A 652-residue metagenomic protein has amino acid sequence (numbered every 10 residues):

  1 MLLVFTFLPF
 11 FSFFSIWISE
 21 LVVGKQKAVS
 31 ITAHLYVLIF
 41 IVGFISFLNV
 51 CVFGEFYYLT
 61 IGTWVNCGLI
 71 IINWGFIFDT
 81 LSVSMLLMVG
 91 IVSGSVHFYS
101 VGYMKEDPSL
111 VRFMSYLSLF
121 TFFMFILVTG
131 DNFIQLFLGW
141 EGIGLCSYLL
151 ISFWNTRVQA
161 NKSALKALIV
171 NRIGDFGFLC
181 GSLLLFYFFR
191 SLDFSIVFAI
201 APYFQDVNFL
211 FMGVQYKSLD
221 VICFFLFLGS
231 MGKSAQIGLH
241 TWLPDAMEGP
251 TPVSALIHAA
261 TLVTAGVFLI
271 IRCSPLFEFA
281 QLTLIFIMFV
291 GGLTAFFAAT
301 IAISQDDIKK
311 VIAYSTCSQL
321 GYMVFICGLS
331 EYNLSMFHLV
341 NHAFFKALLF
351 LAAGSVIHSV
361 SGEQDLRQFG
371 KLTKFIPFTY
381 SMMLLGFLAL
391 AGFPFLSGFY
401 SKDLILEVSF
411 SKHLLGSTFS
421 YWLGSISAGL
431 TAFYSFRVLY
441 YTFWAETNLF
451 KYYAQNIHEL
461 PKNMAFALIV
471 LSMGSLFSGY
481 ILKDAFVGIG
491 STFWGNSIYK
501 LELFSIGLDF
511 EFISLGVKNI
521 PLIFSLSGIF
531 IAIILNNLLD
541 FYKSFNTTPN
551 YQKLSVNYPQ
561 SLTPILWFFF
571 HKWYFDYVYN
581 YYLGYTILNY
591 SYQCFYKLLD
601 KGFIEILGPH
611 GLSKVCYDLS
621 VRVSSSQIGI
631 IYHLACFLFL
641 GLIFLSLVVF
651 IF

Functional and structural regions predicted by a protein language model:
M1, S19-S115, L192-G213, R272-S274 (+1 more regions): Transmembrane helix-loop-helix hairpins at membrane boundaries of multipass inner-membrane proteins
T6-V22, M231, A235: N-terminal signal-anchor/start-transfer transmembrane helix
H34-C51, G174-F186, M383-A391, A467-F486 (+3 more regions): Hydrophobic alpha-helical membrane-insertion segments
V50-I61, C67-T80, G490-I520, L538-F652: Aromatic-capped, Gly/Pro-kinked transmembrane alpha-helices
I71-M88, F211-S230, Y421-A428, S505-I531: Hydrophobic alpha-helical transmembrane segments
G90, G94-L136, L145-N456, L460-N463 (+2 more regions): Hydrophobic transmembrane alpha-helices and their helix-loop junctions in integral membrane proteins
K233, G392-S397, S401-K402, S478-G488 (+2 more regions): Juxtamembrane "helix exit" motif at the C-terminal ends of alpha-helical transmembrane segments in multi-pass membrane
L449, A454-T547: Hard-cation-handling environments
